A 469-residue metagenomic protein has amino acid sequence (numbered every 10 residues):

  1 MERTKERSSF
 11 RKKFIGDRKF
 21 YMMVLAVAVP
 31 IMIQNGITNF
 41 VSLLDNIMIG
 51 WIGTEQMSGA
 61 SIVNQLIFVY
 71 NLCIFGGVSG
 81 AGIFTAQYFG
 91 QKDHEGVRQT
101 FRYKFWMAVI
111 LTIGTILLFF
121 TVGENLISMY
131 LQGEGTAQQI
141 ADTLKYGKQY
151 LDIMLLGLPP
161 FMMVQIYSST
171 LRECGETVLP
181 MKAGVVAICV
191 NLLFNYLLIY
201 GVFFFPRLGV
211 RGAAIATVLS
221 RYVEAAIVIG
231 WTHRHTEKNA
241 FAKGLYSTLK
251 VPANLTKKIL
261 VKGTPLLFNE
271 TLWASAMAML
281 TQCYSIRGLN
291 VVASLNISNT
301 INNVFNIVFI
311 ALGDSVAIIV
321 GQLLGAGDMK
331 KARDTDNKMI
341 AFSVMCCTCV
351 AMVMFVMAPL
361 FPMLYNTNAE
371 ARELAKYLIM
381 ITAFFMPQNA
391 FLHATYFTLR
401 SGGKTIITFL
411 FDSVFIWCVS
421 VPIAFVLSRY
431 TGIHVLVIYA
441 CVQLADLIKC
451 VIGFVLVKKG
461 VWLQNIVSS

Functional and structural regions predicted by a protein language model:
M1-A28, T85-G157, R207-G263, V320-F385 (+1 more regions): Short alpha-helical transmembrane segments in multi-pass integral membrane proteins
A26-D45, I153, A187, S220-E224 (+4 more regions): Transmembrane helical elements of multi-pass membrane transporters/channels
M32, G36, F40, L44 (+18 more regions): Generic alpha-helical transmembrane segments of integral inner-membrane proteins, especially permease/transport modules
I33, D45-I49, A60, T85-G90 (+22 more regions): Hydrophobic/aromatic residues within transmembrane alpha-helices of membrane transport systems, especially the TMDs
G36, F40-S58, I127-A141, I199-L208 (+5 more regions): Helix-terminus/linker motif at the lipid-water interface of multi-pass membrane proteins
T54-Q65, G147, L151, A214 (+3 more regions): Small-residue hotspots at the loop-to-helix junctions and early N-terminal turns of transmembrane alpha-helices
M57-L117, F161-P180, T281, V292-A358 (+1 more regions): Small-residue-rich hydrophobic transmembrane alpha-helices
V78, I153-R172, P180-I188, A213-I229 (+5 more regions): Short runs within selected transmembrane alpha-helices of multi-pass transporters and secretion channels
